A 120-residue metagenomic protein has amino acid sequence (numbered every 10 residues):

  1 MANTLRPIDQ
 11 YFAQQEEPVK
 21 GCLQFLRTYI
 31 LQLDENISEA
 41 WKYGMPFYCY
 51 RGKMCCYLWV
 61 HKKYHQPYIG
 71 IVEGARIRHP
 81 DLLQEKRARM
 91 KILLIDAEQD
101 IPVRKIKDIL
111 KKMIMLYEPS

Functional and structural regions predicted by a protein language model:
M1-S120: Charge-dense, helix-prone N-terminal extensions
